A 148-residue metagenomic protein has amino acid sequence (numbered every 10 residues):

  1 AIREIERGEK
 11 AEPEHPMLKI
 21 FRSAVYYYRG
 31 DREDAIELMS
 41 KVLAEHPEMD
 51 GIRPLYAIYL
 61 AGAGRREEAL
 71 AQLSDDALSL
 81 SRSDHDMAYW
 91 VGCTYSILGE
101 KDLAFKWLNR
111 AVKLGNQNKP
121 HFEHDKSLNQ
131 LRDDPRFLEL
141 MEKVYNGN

Functional and structural regions predicted by a protein language model:
A1-N148: Alpha-helical protein-protein interaction modules
